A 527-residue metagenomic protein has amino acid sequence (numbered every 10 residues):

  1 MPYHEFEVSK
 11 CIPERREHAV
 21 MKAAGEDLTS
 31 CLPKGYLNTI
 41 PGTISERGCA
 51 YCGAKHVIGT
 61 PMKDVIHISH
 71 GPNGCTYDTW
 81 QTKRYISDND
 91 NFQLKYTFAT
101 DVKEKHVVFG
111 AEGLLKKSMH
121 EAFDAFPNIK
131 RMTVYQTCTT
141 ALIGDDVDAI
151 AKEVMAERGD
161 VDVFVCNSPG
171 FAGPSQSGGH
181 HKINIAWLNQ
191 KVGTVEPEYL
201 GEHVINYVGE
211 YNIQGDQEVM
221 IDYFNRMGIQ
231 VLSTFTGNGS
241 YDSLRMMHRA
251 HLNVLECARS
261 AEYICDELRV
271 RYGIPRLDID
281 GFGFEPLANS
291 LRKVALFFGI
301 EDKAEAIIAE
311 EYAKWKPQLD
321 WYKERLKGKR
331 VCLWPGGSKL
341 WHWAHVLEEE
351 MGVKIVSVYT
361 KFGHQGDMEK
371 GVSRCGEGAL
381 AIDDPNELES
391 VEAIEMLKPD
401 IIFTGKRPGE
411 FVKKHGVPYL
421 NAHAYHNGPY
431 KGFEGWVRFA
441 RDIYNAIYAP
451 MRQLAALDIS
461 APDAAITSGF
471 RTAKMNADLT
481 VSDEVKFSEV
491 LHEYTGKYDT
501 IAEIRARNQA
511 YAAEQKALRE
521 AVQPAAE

Functional and structural regions predicted by a protein language model:
M1-E527: An N-terminal assembly and electron-transfer interface module characteristic of large anaerobic redox and radical
